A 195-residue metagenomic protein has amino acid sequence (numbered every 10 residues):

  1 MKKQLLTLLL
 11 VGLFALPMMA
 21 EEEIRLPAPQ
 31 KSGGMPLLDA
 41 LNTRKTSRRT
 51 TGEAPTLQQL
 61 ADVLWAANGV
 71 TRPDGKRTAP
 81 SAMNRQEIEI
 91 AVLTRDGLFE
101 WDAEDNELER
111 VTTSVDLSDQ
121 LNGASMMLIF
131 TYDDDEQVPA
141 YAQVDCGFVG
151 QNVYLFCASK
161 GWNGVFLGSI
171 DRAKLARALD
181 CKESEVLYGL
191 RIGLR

Functional and structural regions predicted by a protein language model:
M1-Q4: Positively charged n-region of N-terminal signal peptides that target proteins for export
T7-P17: Bacterial N-terminal signal peptides
E21-M126: N-terminal amphipathic, basic helical "cap/leader" segment at the start of enzyme domains
R44, V63, I90, L128 (+1 more regions): Small-aliphatic-rich amphipathic alpha-helix that forms the alpha element of a beta-alpha
R72-D74, A178, S184: Secretory-pathway/luminal and periplasmic proteins that interact with or process carbohydrate-rich
T94, Y132-D134, L194: Non-catalytic surface loops within mature trypsin-like serine protease
E100, M127-I129, G189-R191: Conserved hydrophobic/aromatic beta-strand scaffold that supports enzyme active sites
D180-R195: A glycine-rich helix N-cap at a beta->alpha junction
